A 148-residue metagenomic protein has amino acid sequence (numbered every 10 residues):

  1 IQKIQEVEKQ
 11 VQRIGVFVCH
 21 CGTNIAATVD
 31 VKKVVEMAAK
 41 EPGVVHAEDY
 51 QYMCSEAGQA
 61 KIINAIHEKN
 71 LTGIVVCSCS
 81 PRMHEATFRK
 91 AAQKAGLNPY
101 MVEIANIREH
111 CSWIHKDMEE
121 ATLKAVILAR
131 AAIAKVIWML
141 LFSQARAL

Functional and structural regions predicted by a protein language model:
I1-L148: Residues forming the flavin
